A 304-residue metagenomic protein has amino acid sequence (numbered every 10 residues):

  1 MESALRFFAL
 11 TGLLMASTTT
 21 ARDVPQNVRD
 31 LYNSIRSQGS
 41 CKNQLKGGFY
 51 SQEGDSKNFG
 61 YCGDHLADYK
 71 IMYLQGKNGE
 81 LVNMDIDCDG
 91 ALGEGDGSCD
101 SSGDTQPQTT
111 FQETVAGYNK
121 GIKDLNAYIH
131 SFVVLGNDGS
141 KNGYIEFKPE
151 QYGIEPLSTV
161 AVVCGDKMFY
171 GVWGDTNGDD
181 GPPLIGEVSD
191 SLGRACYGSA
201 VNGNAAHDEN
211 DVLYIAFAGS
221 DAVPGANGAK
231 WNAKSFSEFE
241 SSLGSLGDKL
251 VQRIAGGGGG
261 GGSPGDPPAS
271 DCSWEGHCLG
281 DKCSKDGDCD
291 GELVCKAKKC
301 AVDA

Functional and structural regions predicted by a protein language model:
M1-R22: Fungal secretory targeting signals
R22-K167, G171, N177-D180, Y197-A200 (+1 more regions): Cell wall/extracellular polymer interaction/catalysis modules
D179-L192: Short, solvent-exposed secondary-structure boundary/capping segments
D190-C196, E209: Aromatic sugar-binding interfaces of carbohydrate-active proteins
N202-D211: Intrinsically disordered, low-complexity linker and terminal regions at domain boundaries
I215-D221, K299-A304: Short beta-strand-to-coil "C-cap" segments at the C-terminal boundary of structured domains/repeats, marking
G257-P264: Intrinsically disordered, low-complexity regions enriched in glycine and serine
P264-A304: Secreted, cysteine-rich disulfide-bonded mini-domains of extracellular proteins
